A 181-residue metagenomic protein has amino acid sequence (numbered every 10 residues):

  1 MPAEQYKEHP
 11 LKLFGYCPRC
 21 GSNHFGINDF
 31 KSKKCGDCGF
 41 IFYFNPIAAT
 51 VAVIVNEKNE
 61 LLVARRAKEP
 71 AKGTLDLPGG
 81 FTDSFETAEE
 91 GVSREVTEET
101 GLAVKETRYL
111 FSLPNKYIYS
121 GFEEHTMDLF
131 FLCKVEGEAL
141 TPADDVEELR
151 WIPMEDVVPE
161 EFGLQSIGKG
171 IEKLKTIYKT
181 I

Functional and structural regions predicted by a protein language model:
M1-L13, A139-I181: Nudix hydrolase/Nudix homology domain
E4-K7, N56-E98: Conserved Nudix-box catalytic region and its N-terminal flanking loop in Nudix hydrolases and closely related
P10-F14, K31, A48: Short metal-coordination and nucleic-acid-contact micro-motifs, chiefly zinc-binding Cys/His arrays
C17-C20, C35-C38: Short cysteine-rich clusters marking metal-coordination/redox-active sites
F25-G26, Y43: Short functional micro-motifs and their immediate structural scaffolds
G26-S32: Short linker/helix segments within small regulatory modules
D37-L61, F81: Conserved N-terminal beta-strand and adjoining loop/helix that marks the start of the Nudix/MutT-like hydrolase domain
F111-A139: Active-site-adjacent beta-strand/loop module that shapes the phosphate/pyrophosphate-binding cleft
